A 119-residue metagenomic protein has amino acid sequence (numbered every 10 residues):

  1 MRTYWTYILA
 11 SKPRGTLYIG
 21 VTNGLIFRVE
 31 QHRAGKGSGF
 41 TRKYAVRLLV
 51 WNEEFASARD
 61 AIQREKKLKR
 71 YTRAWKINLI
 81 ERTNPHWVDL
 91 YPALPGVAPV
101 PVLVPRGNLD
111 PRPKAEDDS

Functional and structural regions predicted by a protein language model:
M1-E54, R59-K66, T83-P85, D89-P113 (+1 more regions): GIY-YIG nuclease catalytic motif and its immediate N-terminal context
K69: Catalytic/regulatory signature loops of cyclic-dinucleotide turnover enzymes and related class III nucleotidyl cyclases
A74-I80: A short, polar/charged loop-to-alpha-helix boundary motif
